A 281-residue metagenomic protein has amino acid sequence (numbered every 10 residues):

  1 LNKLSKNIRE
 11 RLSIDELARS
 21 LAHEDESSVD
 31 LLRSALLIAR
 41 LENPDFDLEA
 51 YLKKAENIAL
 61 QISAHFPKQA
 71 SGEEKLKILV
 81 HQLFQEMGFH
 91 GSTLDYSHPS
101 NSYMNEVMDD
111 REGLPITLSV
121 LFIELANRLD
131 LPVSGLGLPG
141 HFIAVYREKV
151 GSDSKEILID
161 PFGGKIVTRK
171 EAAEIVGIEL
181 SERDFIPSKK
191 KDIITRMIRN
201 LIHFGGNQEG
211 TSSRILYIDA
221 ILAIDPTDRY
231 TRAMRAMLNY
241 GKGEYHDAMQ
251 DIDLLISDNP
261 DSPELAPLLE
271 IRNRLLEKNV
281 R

Functional and structural regions predicted by a protein language model:
L1-R281: A structural boundary/capping signal
